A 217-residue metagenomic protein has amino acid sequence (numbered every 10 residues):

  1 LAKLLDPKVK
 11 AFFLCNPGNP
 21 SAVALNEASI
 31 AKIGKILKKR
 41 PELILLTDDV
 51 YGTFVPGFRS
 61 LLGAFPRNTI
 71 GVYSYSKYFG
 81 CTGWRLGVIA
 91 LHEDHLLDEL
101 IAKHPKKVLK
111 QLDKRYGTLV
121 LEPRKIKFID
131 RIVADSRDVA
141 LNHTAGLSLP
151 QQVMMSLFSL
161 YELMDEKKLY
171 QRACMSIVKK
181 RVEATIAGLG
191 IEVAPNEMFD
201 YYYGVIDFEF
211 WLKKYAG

Functional and structural regions predicted by a protein language model:
L1-G217: PLP-dependent class I/II
